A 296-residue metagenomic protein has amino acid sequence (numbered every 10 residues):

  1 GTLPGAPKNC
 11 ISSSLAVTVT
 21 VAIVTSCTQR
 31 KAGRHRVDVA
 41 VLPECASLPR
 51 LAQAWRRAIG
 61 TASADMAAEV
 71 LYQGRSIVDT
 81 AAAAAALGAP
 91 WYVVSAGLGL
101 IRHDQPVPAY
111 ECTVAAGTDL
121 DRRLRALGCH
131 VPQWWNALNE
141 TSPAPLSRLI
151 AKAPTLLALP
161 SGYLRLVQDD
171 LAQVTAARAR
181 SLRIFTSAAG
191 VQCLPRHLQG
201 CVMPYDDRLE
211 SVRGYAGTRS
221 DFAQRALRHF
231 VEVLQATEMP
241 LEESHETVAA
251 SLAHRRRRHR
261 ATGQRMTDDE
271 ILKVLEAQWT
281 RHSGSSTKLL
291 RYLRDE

Functional and structural regions predicted by a protein language model:
L15-A67: A structured, charge-rich N-terminal accessory region that forms the first stable segment of a protein and links
S26-T28, A158-G162, T186-A188: Structural motif
G97-L146: Long, charge-dense
A179-G214: Short, flexible loop segments at boundaries between secondary-structure elements
R228-H259, M266: Long, charge-rich alpha-helical interaction segments
G263-G284: Positively charged, polyanion-binding regions of nucleic-acid-associated proteins
G284, R294-E296: Short, basic interhelical loop/turn and adjoining N-cap of the next helix at nucleic-acid- or acidic-partner-contacting
